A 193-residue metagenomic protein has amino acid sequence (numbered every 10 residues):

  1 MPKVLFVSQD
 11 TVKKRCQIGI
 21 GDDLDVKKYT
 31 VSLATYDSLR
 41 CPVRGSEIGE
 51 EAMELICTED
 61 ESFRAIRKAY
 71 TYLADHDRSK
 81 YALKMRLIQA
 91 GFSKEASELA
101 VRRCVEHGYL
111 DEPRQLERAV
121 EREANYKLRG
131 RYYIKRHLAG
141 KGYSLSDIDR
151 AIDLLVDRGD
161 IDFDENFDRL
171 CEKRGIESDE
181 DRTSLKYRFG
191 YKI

Functional and structural regions predicted by a protein language model:
M1-I193: An alpha-helical, amphipathic repeat domain used for nucleic-acid recognition, typified by the mTERF helical solenoid
